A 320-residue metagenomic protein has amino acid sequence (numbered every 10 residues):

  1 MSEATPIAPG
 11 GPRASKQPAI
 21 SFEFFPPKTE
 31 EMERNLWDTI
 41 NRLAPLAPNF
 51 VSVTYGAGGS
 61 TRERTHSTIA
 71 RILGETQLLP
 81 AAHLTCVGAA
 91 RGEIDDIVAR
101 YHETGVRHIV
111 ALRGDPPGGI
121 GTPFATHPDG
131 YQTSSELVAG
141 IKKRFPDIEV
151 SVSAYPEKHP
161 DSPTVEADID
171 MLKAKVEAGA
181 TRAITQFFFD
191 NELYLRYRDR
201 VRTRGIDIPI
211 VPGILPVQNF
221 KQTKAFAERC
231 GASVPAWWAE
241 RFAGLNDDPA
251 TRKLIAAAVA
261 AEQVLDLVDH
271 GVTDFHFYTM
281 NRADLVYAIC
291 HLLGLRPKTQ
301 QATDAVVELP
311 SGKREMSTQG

Functional and structural regions predicted by a protein language model:
S2-V53: Conserved N-terminal beta1-alpha1 strand-loop-helix module at the mouth
E3-G10, E31-R34, G59-R71, A90-D96 (+5 more regions): Active-site-adjacent beta->alpha loops and helix N-cap segments on the catalytic face of soluble alpha/beta enzymes
I7, P128-Y155, A167, T203-Q263 (+1 more regions): Active-site pocket-lining/capping segments in soluble small-molecule metabolic enzymes
P12-S15, I40-P45, H66-Q77, V98-V106 (+3 more regions): Acidic (Asp/Glu)-rich catalytic clusters
A19-W37, P80-G92, E149-A167, A243-A258: Active-site mouth loops of central-metabolism enzymes
S21, S52, V110-A111, I184 (+1 more regions): Conserved beta-strand positions in the central sheet of alpha/beta enzyme cores
E23, V51, Y101, K175 (+3 more regions): Conserved, mostly hydrophobic/aromatic
F24-P27, T54-G58, H83-A89, G114-D115 (+5 more regions): Active-site beta-loop-alpha junctions enriched in small/polar residues
